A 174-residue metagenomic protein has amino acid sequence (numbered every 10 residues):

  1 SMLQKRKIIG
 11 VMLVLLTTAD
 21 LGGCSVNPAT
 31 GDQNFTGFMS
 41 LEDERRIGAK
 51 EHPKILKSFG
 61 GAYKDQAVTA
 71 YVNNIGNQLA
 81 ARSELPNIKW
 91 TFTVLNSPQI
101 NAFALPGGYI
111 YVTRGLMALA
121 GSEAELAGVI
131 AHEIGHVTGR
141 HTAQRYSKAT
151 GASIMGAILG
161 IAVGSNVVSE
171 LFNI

Functional and structural regions predicted by a protein language model:
L3-I174: A Zn2+-metalloprotease active-site environment signal
